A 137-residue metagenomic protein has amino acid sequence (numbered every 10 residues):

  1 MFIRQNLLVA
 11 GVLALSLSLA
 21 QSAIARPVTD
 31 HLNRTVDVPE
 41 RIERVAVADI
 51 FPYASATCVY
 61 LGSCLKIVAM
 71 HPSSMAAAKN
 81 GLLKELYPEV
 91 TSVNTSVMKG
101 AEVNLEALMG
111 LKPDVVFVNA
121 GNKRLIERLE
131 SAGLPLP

Functional and structural regions predicted by a protein language model:
M1-A10: Bacterial N-terminal signal peptides that target proteins for export
L8, L15-L17: Gram-positive Sec-dependent secretion signals
L13, A20-T57: Bacterial Sec-exported substrate-binding components of ABC uptake systems
H31-N33, E40-E43, G62, G100-V103 (+2 more regions): Extracytoplasmic
V47, F51-A107, V115-F117: A short, structured surface patch at a secondary-structure boundary
H71, G121-P137: Charged, glycine-enriched surface loops/patches that mediate electrostatic binding to polyanionic ligands
L111: Active-site charged/polar residues at nucleotide-handling catalytic sites that mediate phosphoryl, nucleotidyl
